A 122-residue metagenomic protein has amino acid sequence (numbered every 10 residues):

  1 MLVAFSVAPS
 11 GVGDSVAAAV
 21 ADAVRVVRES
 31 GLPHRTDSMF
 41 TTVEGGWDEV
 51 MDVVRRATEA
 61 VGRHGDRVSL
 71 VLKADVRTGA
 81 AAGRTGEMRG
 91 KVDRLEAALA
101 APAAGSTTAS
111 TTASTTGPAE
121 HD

Functional and structural regions predicted by a protein language model:
M1-D122: Charge-rich, low-complexity N-terminal segments
